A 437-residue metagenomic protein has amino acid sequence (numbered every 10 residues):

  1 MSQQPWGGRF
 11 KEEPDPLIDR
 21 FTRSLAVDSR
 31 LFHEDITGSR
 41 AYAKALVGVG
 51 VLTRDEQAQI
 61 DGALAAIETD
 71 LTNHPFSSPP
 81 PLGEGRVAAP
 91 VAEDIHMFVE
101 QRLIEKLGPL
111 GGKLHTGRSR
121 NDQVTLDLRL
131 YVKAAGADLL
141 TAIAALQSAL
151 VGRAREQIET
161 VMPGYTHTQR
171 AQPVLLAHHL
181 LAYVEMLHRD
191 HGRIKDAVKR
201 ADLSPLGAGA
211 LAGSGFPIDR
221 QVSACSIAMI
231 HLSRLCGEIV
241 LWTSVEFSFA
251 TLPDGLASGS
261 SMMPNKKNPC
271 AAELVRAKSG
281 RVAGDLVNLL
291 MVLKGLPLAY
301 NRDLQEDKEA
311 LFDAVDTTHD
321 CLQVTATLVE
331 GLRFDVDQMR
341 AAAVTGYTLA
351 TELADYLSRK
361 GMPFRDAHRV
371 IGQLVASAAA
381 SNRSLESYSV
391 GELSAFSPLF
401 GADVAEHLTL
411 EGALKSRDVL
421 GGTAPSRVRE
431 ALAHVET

Functional and structural regions predicted by a protein language model:
M1-F76, V87-S223, S258-G259, L274 (+2 more regions): A helix-coil-helix interface module used to build multimeric assemblies and to scaffold catalytic/cofactor sites
S2-F32, G38, L110, N265-T437: Glycine-rich cofactor/substrate-binding loops
S39, I67-D70, L139, I143-L146 (+13 more regions): Amphipathic alpha-helices that form helix-helix packing interfaces
V51-L52, V87, S248, P363 (+1 more regions): Conserved hydrophobic residue
G83-G85: Glycine-biased, low-complexity coil/linker segments
R155-A177, S248-K266, P297-Q305, E330-V344 (+1 more regions): Glycine-rich cofactor-pocket loops
I194-S204, I239-A250, A380-Y388: Short conserved catalytic/interaction loops centered on acidic-Pro-aromatic/His motifs
V222-M291: Acidic, glycine-rich loop-and-beta core segments that form the ion-binding/anion-interacting portion of active sites
